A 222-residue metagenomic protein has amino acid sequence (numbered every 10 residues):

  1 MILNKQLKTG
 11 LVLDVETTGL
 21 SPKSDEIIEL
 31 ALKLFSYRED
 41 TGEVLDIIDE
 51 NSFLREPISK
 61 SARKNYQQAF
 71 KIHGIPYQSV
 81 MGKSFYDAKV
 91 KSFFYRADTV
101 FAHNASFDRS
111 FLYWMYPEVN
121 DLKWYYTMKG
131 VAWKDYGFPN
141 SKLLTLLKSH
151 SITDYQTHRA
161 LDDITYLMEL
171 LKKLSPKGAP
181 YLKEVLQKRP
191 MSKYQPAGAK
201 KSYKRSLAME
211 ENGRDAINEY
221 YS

Functional and structural regions predicted by a protein language model:
M1-I2, M168-S222: Acidic two-metal-ion nuclease catalytic site recognized across multiple nuclease folds, prominently DnaQ/RNase D-T
I2-L122, Y136-H158: Conserved non-catalytic scaffold segment of RNase H-like nuclease domains
K89, Y166-L167: Short Asp/Glu-rich motifs
M115, W133, S149, L170-K177: Active-site catalytic microenvironments for nucleophilic, acid-base chemistry
V119-K123, K177-P180: P-loop/Walker A phosphate-binding loop and immediately adjacent motor/lid segment at beta-alpha junctions
D121-V131: Short, acidic/small-residue loops that bind anionic groups at enzyme active sites
L161-D162: Acidic donor-binding loop at a coil-to-helix junction in glycosyltransferase catalytic cores that engages
